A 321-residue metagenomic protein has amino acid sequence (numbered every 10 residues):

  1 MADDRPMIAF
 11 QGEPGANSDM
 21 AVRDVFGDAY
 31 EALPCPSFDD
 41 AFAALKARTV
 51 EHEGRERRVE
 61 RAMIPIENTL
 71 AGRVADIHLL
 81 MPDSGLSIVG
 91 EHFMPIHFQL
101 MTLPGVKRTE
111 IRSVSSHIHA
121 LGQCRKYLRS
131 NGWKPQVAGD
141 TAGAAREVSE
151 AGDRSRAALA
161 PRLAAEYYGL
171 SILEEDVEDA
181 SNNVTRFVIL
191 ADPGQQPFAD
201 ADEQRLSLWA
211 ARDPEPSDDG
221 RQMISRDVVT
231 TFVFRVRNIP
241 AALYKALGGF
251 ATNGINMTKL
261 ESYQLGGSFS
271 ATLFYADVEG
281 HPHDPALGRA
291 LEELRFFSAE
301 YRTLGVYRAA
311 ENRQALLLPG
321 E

Functional and structural regions predicted by a protein language model:
M1-E321: Domain-level signature for soluble enzymes in the chorismate/prephenate branch of the shikimate pathway
